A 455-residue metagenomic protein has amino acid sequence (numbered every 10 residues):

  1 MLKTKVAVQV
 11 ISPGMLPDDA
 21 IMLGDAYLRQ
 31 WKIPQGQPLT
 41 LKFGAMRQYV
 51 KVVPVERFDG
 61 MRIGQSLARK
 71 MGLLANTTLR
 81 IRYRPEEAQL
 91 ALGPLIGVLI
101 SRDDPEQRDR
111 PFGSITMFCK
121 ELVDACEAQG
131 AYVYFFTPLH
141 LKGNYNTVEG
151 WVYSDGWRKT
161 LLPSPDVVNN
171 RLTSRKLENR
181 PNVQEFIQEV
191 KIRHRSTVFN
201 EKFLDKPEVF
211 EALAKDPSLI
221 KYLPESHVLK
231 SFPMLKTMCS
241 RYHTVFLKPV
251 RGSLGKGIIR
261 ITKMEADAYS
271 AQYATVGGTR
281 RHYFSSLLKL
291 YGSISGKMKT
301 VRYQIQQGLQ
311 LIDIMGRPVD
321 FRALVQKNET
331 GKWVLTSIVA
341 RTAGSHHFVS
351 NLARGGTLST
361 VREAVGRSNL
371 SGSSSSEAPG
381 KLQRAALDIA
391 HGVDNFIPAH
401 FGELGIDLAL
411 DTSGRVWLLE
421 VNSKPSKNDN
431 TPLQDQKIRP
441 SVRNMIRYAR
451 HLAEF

Functional and structural regions predicted by a protein language model:
L2-L92: Short beta-strand-centered segments at strand-helix junctions
L2-M22, R29-P38, F186-R193, T197-Q306: Active-site nucleotide/adenylate-binding loops and adjacent lid/helix of ATP-dependent enzymes
G93-D104: Short beta-strand segments enriched in small/hydrophobic residues
V98, N169-N170, L247: Redox-cofactor binding/interface segments in oxidoreductases and associated redox assembly factors
R110-M234: Conserved N-proximal alpha/beta basic substrate-recognition cap immediately N-terminal to, or forming the N-lobe
S285-A409, P440-F455: A long amphipathic alpha-helix within ATP-dependent nucleotide-binding catalytic cores
R322, L408-S423: A short beta-strand motif that forms the metal-chelation/ATP-contact edge of phosphoryl-transfer active sites
R341-V349, N422-T431: Glycine-rich phosphate/pyrophosphate-binding beta-alpha loops
